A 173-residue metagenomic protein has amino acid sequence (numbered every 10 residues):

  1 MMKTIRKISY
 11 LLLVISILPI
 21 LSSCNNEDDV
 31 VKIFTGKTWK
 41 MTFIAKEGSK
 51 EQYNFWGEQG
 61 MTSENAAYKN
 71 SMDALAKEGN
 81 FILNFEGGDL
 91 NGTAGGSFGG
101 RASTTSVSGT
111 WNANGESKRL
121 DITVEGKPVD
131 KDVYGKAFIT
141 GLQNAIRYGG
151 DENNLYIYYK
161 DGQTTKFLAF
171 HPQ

Functional and structural regions predicted by a protein language model:
M1-L11: Bacterial N-terminal signal peptides that target proteins for export
Y10, C24-Q173: Lipid interaction determinants
L13-S16: Outer/extracellular conduits and scaffolds centered on Gram-negative outer-membrane beta-barrels
P19-S23: C-terminal motif of bacterial Sec signal peptides marking the signal peptidase cleavage site
